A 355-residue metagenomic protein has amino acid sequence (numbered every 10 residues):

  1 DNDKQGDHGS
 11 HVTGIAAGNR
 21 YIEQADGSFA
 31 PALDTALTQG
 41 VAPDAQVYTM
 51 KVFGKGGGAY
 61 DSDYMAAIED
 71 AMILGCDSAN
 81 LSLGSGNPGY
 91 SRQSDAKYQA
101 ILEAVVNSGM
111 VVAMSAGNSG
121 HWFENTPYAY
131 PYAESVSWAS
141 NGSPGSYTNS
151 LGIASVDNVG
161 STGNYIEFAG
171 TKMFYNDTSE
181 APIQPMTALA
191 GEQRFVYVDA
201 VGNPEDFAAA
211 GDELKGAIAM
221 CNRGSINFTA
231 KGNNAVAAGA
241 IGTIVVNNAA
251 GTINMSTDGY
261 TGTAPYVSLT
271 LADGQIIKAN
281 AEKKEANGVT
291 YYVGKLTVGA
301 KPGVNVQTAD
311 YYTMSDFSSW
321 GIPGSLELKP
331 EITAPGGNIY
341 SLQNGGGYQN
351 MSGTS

Functional and structural regions predicted by a protein language model:
D1, S108-V112, A116-P330, N344: Structured lumen-facing ectodomains of secretory-pathway proteins
D1-Y60, L74-D77, N107-G109, S146-S150 (+3 more regions): Subtilisin-like serine protease catalytic core
N2-Q5, G345-T354: Short pre-catalytic strand/loop immediately N-terminal to key active-site residues, enriched for Gly-Thr
H11, C76-G86, E103-N118, A240: Divalent metal-dependent hydrolysis catalytic cores, especially in the metallo-beta-lactamase
S28-A36, S62-A67, S135-A139, Y312: Alpha-helical scaffolding within the catalytic cores of extracellular/periplasmic polymer-degrading hydrolases
G54, I68-R92, S115-A116, G216-A217 (+1 more regions): Short acidic, glycine-rich surface-loop motifs adjacent to enzyme active sites
Y60-D61, A66-I73, D77, N87 (+4 more regions): Hydrophobic, small-residue-rich alpha-helical packing segments that form membrane-like cores
T333-N344: Active-site-adjacent bridging/hinge elements
